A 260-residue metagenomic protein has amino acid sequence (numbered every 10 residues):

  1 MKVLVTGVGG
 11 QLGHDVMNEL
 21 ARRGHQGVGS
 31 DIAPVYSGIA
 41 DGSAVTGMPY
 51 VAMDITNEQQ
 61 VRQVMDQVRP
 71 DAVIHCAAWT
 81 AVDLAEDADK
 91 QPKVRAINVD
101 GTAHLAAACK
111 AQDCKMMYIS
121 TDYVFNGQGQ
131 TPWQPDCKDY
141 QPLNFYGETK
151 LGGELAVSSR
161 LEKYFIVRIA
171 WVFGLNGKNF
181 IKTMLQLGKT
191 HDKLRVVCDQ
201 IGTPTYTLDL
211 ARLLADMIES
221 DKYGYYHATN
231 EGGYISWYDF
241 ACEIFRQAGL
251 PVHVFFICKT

Functional and structural regions predicted by a protein language model:
M1-R23: N-terminal Rossmann NAD(P)H-binding glycine-rich loop of SDR-like oxidoreductase domains
T6, S30, V73-A77, M116-T121 (+2 more regions): SDR active-site strand-loop-helix element
G24-G38: Conserved glycine-rich Rossmann-like NAD(P)H-binding loop of the short-chain dehydrogenase/reductase
S43-N57: Rossmann-fold cofactor-recognition segment
I55-I97: NAD(P)H-binding glycine-rich loop region in Rossmannoid oxidoreductase-like domains and their noncatalytic homologs
P92-H104, V124-V167, V172: Catalytic helix-loop patch of NAD(P)-dependent Rossmann-fold dehydrogenases
L155-G202, L208-D209, D216: NAD(P)-dependent short-chain dehydrogenase/reductase
L213, S220-T260: Mid/C-terminal beta-alpha module of Rossmann-like enzyme folds, strongest in SDR-family dehydrogenases/epimerases
